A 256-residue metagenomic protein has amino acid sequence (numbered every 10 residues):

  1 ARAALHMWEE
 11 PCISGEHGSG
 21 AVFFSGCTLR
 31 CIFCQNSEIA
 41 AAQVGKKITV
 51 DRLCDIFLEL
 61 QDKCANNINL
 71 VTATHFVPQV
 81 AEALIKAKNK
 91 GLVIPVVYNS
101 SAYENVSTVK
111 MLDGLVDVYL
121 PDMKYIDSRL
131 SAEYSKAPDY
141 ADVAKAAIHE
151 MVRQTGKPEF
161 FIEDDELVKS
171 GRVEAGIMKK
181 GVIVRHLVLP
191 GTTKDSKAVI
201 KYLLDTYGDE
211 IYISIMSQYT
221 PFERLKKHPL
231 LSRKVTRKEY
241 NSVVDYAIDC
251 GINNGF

Functional and structural regions predicted by a protein language model:
A1-Y119, D127-S128: Conserved Radical SAM active-site core
G20, I68, V96-Y98, Y119-P121 (+3 more regions): Hydrophobic faces of well-ordered beta-strands that scaffold small-molecule active sites in alpha/beta enzyme cores
A40, V77, A102-N105, M123-A141 (+3 more regions): Conserved radical SAM core fold
Q61-I85, E133, D139, H149 (+1 more regions): Conserved glycine-rich "GG(E/T)P / GGGxP" loop and the immediately following alpha-helix in the radical SAM core
L84-P95, A146-Q154, R237-V243: Alpha-helix-loop-beta-strand connector modules within alpha/beta enzyme cores
D113-D127, E210-Y219: Non-cysteine beta-strand/loop elements that form the S-adenosyl-L-methionine
S131-A175: Anionic-ligand binding region
K157-F256: Auxiliary Fe-S-binding modules of radical SAM enzymes
